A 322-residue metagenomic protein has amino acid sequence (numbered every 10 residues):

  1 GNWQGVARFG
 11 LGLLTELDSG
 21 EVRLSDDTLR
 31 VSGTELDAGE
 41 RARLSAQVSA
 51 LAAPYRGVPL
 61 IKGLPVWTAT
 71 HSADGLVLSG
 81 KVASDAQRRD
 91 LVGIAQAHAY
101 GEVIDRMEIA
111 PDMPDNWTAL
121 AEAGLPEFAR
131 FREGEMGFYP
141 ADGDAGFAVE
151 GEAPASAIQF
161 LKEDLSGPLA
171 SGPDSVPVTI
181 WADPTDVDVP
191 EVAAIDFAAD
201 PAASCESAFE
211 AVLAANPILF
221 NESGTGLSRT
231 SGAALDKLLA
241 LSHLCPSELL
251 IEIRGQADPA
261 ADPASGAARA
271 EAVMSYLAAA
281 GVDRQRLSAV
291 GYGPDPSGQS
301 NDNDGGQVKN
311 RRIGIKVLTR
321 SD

Functional and structural regions predicted by a protein language model:
N2-Q4: Short, solvent-exposed linear patches
F9-G12, E16-L24, A46, Y55-A73 (+3 more regions): Periplasmic peptidoglycan-binding/tethering modules of Gram-negative envelope proteins
G20, L29, L76, G134 (+4 more regions): Conserved beta-strand core positions
L29-G33, L76-G80, D144-E152: Short, aliphatic-rich beta-strand segments
T34-E40, V82-A86, E152-I158: Helix N-cap motif at beta-to-alpha junctions
A46-Q47, E152-S156, E163-D164, P168 (+2 more regions): Periplasmic OmpA-like peptidoglycan-binding domain that tethers envelope proteins to the cell wall
